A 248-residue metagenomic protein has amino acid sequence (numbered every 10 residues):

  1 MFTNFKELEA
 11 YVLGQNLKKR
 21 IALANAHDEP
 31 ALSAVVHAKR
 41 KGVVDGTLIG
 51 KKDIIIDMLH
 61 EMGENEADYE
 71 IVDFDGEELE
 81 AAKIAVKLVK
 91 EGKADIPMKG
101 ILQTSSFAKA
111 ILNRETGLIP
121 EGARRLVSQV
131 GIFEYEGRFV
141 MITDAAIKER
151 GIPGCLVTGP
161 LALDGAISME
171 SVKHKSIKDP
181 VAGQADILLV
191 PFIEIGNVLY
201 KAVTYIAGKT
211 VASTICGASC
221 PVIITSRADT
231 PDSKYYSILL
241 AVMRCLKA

Functional and structural regions predicted by a protein language model:
M1-V181, D186-A248: Anion-binding alpha/beta catalytic cores of soluble intermediary-metabolism enzymes, centered on
